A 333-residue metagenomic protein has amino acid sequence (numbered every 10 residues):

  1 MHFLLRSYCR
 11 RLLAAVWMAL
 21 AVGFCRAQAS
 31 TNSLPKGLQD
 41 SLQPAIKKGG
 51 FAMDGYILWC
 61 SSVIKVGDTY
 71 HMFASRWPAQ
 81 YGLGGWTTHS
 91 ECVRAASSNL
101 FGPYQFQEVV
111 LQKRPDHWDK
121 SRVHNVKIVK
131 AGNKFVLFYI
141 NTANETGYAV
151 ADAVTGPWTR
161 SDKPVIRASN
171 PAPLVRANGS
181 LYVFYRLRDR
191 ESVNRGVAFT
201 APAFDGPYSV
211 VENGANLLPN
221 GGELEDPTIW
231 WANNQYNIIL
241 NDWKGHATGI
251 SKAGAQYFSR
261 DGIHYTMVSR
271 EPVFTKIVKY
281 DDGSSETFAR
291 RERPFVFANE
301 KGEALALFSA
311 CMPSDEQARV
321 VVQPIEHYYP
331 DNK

Functional and structural regions predicted by a protein language model:
M1-S30: Bacterial Sec-dependent N-terminal signal peptides
Q28-K333: Carbohydrate-active catalytic/glycan-binding domains of CAZyme proteins, especially the secreted or lumenal ectodomains
